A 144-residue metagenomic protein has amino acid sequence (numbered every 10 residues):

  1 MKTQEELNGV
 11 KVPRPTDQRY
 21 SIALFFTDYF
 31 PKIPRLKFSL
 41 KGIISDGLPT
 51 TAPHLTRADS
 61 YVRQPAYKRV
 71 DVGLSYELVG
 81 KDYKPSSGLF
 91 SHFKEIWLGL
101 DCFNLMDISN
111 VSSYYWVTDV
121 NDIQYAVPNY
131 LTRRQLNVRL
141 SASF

Functional and structural regions predicted by a protein language model:
M1-T51: Gram-negative outer-membrane beta-barrel transporters
L7-P13, R57-V62, I123-P128: Extracellular loop and loop/strand-boundary signature of outer-membrane beta-barrel proteins
P15, T27-Y29, Y61-R63, L89 (+1 more regions): Residues embedded in well-ordered secondary-structure elements
T16-I22, A66-V70, K94, T132-L136: Residues that define the transmembrane beta-barrel architecture of outer-membrane proteins
L24-F26, V72-L74, V138-L140: Membrane-embedded beta-strands of outer-membrane beta-barrel proteins, especially the hydrophobic/small aromatic
I43-P53, Y76-F144: C-terminal beta-signal and adjacent terminal beta-strands/loops of Gram-negative outer-membrane beta-barrel proteins
L55-A58, V62, V70-V72, K84: Active-site/pore-lining binding-face segments in mid-to-C-terminal subdomains
V62-D71, E77, F144: Outer-membrane beta-barrel transmembrane domain signature
